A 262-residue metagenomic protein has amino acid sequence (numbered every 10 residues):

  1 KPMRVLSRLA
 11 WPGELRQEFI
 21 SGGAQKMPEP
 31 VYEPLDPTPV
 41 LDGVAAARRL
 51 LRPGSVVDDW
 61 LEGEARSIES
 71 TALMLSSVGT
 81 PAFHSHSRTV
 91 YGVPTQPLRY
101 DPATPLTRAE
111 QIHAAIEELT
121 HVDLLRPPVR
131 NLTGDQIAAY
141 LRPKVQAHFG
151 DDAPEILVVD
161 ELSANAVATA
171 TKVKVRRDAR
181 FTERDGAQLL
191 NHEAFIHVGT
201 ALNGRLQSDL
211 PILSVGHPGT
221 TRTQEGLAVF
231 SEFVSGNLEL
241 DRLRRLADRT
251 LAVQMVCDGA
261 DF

Functional and structural regions predicted by a protein language model:
K1-H86: A generic N-terminal leader/anchor concept
L51-F181: Contiguous, non-catalytic segments that form substrate-binding/exosite surfaces or channel walls
E62, D135, Q188, R222-E225: Conserved structured core elements
L73-S76, Q146-F149, F195, G199 (+2 more regions): Hydrophobic/aromatic-lined pockets within catalytic cores
A82-H86, Q207-D209, R242-L243: Short, glycine/acidic-rich hinge or "gate" loops at secondary-structure transitions that mediate conformational
R184, G199-Q224: Post-HEXXH active-site segment of zinc metalloproteases
A187-L202, E225, V229: Active-site recognition of the HExxH zinc-binding catalytic motif
S214-D258: Post-HExxH zinc-binding segment in Zn-dependent metallohydrolases
